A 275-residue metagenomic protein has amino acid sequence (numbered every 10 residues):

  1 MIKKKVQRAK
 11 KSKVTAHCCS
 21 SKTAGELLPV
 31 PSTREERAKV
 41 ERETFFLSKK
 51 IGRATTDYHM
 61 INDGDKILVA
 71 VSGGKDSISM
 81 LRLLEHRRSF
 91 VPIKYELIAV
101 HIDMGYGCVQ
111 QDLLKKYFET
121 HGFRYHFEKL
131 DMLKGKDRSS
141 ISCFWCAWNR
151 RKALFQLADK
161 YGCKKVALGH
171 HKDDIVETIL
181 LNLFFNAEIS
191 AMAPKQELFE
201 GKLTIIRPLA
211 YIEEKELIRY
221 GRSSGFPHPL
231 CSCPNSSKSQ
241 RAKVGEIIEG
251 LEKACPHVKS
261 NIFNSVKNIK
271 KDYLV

Functional and structural regions predicted by a protein language model:
I2-L181, F185-E188, K215-S223: ATP-dependent adenylation/nucleotidyltransferase module used to activate substrates
T44, A147, S237-Q240, V244 (+2 more regions): Generic structural signal for well-ordered, non-membrane alpha-helical segments in soluble metabolic enzymes
S48, R151, I248, C255 (+1 more regions): Short amphipathic alpha-helical/adjacent loop interface patches that line ligand and macromolecule-binding sites
K50, A54, L183, I247-G250 (+2 more regions): Residues that form generic nucleotide/phosphate-binding pockets
Y58, R87, V91, L251-A254 (+2 more regions): Solvent-exposed amphipathic alpha-helical surface segments
M104-Y106, M132-K134, Q196-F199, I212 (+2 more regions): Residue-level detector of flexible, active-site-proximal loop/helix-junction positions within diverse enzyme catalytic
K165, D173-K253: Catalytic subdomain that performs nucleotidyl-dependent activation
S239, H257-V275: A short, charged, Gly/Pro-tolerant segment at domain boundaries
